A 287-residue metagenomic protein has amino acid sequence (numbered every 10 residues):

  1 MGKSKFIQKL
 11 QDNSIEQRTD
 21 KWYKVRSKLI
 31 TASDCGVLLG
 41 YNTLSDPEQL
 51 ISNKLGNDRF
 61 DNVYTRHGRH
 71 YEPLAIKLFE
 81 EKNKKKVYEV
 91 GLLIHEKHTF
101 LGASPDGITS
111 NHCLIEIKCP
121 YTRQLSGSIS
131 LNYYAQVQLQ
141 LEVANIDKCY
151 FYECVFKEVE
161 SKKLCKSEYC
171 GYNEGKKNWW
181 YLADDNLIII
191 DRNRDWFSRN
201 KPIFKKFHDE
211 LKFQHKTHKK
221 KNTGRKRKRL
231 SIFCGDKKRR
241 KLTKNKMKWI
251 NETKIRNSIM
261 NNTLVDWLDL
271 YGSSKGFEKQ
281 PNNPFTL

Functional and structural regions predicted by a protein language model:
M1-L287: Accessory terminal regions of nucleic-acid processing enzymes
